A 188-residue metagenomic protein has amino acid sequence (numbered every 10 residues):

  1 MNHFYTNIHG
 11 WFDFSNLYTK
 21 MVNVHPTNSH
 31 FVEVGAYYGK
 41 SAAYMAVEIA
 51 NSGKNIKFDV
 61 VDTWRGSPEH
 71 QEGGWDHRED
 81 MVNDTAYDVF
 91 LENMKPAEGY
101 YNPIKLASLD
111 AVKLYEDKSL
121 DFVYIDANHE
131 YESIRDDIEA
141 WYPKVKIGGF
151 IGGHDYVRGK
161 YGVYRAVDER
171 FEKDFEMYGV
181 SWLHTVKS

Functional and structural regions predicted by a protein language model:
N2-S188: S-adenosylmethionine/decaboxylated-SAM
